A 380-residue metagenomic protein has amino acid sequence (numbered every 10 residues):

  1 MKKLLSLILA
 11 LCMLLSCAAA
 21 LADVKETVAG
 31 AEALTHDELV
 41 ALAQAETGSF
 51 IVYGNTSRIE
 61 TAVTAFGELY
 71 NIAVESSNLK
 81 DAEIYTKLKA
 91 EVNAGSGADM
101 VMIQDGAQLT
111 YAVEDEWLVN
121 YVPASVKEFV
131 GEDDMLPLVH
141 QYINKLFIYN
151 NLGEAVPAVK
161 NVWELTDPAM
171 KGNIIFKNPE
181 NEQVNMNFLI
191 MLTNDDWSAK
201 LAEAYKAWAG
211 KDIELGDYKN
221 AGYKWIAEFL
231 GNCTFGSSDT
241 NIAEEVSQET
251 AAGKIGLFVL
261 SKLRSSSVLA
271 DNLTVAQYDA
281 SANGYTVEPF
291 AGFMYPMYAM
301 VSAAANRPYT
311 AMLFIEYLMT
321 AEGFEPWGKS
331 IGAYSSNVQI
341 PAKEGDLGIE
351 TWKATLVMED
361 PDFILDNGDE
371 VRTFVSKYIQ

Functional and structural regions predicted by a protein language model:
M1-E46: Short, low-complexity disordered leader/linker segments with a strong preference for bacterial N-terminal type II
D23-K25, E32, T351-Q380: Conserved C-terminal helix/tail region of periplasmic/extracytoplasmic solute-binding proteins
T35-Q44, G54-A73, S267-L269, K329: Short, polar/charged alpha-helical segment
A43-G48, G67-N71, K89-N93, V113-E114 (+9 more regions): Sec-exported extracytoplasmic/periplasmic mature domains
I51-T64, E75-K89, S96-Q248: Extracytoplasmic ligand-binding site segments that recognize negatively charged/polar headgroups
G106-Y111, G253-Y278: A ligand-binding cleft/hinge motif common to bilobed small-molecule-binding domains
E128-G131, Y142-K145, Y223-F229, N272-A303: Periplasmic-binding protein-like
G292-D360: Mature extracytoplasmic/periplasmic domains
